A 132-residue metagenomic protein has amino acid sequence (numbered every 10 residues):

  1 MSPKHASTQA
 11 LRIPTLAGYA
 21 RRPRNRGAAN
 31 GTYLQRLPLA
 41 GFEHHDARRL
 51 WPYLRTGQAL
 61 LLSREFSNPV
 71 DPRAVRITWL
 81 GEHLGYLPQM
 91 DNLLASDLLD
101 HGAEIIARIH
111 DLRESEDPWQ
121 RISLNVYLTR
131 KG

Functional and structural regions predicted by a protein language model:
M1-G132: Conserved active-site motif detector
